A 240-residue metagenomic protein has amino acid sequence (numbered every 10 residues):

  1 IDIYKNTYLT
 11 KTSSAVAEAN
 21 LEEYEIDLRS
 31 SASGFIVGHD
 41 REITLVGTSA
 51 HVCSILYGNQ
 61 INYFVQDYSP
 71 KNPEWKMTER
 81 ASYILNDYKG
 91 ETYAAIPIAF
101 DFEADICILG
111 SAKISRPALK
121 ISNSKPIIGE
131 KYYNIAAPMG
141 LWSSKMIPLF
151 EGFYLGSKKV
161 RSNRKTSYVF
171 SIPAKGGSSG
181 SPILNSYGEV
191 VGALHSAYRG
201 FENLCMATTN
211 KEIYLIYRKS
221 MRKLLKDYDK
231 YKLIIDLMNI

Functional and structural regions predicted by a protein language model:
I1-N20, Y132-N134: A short, Trp-centered hydrophobic/proline-enriched beta-strand micro-motif
E18-S49, Y93, G180: A conserved glycine-rich beta-strand in the N-terminal activation segment of trypsin-fold
F35, P173-L194: Catalytic nucleophile loop of clan PA
F35-I36, L56, F64, A94-F100 (+1 more regions): Active-site substrate-binding loop(s) of clan PA
V37-F100: Catalytic-histidine neighborhood of serine endopeptidases, predominantly the chymotrypsin-like S1/PA family
H39-R41, F100-E103, S157-N163: Short, conserved beta-turn/loop elements at beta-strand boundaries and strand-helix junctions
Q60-R80, M139, V190-I240: C-terminal cap/linker of serine protease catalytic domains
P117-T166, P173-S178, L194-C205: Flexible, gly/ser-rich surface segments that form the specificity/activation loops bordering the active-site cleft
